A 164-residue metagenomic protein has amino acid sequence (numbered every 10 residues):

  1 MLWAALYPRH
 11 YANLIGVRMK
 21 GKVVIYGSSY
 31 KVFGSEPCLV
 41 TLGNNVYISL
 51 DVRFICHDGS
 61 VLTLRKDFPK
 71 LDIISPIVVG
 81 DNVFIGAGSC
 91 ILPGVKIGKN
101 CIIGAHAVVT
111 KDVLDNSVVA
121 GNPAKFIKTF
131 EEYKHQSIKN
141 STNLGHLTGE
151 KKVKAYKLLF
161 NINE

Functional and structural regions predicted by a protein language model:
M1-N82, S89, D115, A124 (+1 more regions): Domain-scale signature associated with acetyltransferase and cell-envelope carbohydrate enzymes
A87-I102, A107-K111: Beta-rich strand-turn-strand
